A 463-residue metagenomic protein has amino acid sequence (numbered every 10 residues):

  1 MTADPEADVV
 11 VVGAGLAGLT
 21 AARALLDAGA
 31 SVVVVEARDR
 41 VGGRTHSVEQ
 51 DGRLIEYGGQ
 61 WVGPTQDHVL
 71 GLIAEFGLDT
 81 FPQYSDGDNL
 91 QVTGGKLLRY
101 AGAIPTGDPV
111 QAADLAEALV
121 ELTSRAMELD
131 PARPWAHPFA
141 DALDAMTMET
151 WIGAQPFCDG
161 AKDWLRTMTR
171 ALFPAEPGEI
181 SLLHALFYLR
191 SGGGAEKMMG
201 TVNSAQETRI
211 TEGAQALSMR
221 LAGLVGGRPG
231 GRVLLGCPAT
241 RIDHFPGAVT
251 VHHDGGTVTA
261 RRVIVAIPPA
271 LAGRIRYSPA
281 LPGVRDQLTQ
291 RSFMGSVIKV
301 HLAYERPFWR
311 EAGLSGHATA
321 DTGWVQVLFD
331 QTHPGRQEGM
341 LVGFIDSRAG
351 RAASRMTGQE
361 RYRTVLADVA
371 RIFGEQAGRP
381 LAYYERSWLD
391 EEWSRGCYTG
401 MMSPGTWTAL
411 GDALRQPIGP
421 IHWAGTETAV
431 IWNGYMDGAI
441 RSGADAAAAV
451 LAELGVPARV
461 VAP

Functional and structural regions predicted by a protein language model:
T2-D8, L19-T20, A28, A101-G102 (+5 more regions): Conserved flavin/dinucleotide-binding core of flavoenzymes
V10-V12, V35, A239, T257-A270: Short hydrophobic core segments
L26-Q50: Glycine-rich FAD pyrophosphate-binding loop
R53-R125: Dinucleotide-binding Rossmann-like beta1-alpha1 core, especially the glycine-rich loop that anchors the ADP
L70-Q91, D159-R166, F308-G316, G378: A short alpha-helix-loop-beta-strand transition element characteristic of N-terminal alpha/beta dinucleotide-binding
D130-C237, F245, R276, V297 (+2 more regions): Active-site/ligand-binding neighborhood in enzyme catalytic cores
D243-V258: Conserved beta-strand-loop-beta-strand element in the redox core of flavoprotein oxidoreductases
V265-G283: Flavin (primarily FAD) binding-site architecture
